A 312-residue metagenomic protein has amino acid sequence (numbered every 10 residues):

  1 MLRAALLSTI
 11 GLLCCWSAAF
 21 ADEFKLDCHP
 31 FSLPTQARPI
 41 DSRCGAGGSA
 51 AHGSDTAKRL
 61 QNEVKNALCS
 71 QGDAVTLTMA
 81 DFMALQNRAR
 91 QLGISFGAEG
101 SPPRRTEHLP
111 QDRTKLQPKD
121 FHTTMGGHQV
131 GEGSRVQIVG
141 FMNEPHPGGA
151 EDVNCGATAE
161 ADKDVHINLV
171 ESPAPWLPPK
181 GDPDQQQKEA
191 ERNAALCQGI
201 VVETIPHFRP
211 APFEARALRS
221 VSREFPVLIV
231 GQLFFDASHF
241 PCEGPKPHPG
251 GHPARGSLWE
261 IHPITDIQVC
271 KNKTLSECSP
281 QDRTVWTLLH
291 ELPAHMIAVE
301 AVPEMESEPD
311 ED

Functional and structural regions predicted by a protein language model:
M1-L2: N-terminal secretory signal peptides that target proteins for export/translocation
A5-C15: Bacterial N-terminal signal peptides
W16-A21: Sec/Tat signal peptide C-region and signal peptidase I cleavage site
D22-D312: OB-fold and OB-like single-stranded nucleic-acid-recognition modules and their adjacent interaction interfaces
